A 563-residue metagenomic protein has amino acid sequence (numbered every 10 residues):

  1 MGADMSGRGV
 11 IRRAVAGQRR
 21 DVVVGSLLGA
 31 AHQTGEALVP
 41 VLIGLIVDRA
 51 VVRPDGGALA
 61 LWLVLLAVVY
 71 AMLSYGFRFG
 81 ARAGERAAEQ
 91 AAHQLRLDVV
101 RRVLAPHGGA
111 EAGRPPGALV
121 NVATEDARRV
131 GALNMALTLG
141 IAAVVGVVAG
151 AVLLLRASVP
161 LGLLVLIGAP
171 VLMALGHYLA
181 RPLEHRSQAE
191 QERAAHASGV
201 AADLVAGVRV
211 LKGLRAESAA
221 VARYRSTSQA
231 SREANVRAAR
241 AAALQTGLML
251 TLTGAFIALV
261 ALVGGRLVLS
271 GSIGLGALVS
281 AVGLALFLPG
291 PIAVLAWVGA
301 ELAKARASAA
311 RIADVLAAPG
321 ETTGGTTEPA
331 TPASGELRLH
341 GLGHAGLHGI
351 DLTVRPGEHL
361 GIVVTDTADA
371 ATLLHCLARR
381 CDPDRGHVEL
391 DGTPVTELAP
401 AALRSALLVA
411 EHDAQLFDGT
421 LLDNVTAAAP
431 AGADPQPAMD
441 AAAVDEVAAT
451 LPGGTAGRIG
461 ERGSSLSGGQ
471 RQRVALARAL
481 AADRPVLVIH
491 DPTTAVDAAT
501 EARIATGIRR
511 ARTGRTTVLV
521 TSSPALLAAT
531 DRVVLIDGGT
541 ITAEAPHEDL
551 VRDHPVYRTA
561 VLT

Functional and structural regions predicted by a protein language model:
M1-A37, A58, H344, E358 (+3 more regions): Membrane-integrated ABC transporters
R12-R20, G108, E125-L133, H185-R186 (+3 more regions): An intracellular "coupling" helix at the cytosolic face of ABC transporter transmembrane type-1 domains
G17, G25-A31, T138-A189, L262-I273: Transmembrane helices of ABC transporter permease
R20-E36, V51-A88, A92: Transmembrane-helix motif of ABC transporter permease domains
D55, L153-V165, A241-A309, A370 (+1 more regions): Helix-loop-helix
G84-R101, T138, A142, V165-R209 (+5 more regions): Cytoplasmic coupling helices
A285-H344, D382-D384, E389, D434-A438 (+1 more regions): ABC transporter TMD-NBD coupling linker
A414-R458, A479, P485, V556-T559: Conserved "ABC signature" C-loop
